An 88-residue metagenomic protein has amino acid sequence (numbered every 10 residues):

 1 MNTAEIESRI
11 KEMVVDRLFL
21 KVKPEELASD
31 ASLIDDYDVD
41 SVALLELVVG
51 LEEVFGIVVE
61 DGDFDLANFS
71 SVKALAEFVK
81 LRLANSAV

Functional and structural regions predicted by a protein language model:
N2-V39, V49, E53-V88: Phosphopantetheine-dependent thiolation modules in NRPS/PKS and related acyl-activating systems
A43: Two-component histidine kinase catalytic core, primarily the HATPase_c
E46: Base-recognition residues in the alpha-helical recognition helix of bacterial helix-turn-helix
